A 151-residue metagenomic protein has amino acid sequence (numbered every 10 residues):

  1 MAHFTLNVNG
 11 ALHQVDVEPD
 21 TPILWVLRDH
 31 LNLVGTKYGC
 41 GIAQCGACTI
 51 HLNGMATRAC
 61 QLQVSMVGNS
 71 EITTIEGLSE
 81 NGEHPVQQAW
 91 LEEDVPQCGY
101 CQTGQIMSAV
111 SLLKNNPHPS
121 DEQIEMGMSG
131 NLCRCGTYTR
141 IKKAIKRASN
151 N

Functional and structural regions predicted by a protein language model:
M1-N151: Signature of N-terminal electron-transfer/Fe-S-associated modules in redox systems
